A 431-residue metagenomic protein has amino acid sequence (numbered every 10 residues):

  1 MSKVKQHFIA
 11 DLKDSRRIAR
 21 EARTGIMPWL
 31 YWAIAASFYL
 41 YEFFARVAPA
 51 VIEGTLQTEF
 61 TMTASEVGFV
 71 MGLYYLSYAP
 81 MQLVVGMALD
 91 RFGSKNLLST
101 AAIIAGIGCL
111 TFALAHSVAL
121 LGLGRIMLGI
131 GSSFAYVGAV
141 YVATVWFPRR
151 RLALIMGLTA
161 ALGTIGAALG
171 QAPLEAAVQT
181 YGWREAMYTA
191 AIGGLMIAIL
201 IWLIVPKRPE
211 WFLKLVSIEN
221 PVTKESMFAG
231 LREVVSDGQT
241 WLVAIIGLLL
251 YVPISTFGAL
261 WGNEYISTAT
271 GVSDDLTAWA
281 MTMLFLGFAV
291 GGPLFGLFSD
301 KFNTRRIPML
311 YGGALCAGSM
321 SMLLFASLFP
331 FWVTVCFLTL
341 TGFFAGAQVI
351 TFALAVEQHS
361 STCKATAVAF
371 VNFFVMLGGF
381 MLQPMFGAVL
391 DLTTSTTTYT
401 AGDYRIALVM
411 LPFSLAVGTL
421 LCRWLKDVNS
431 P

Functional and structural regions predicted by a protein language model:
L12-G25, R208-A244: Juxtamembrane intracellular "pre-TM" segments in multi-pass secondary transporters
P49-V51, D237-F295, G379-G387: Extracytoplasmic gate region of multi-pass secondary transporters
T61, G93, L114-L120, P148 (+2 more regions): Helix-breaking motifs and short loop linkers at transmembrane-helix boundaries and internal kinks in secondary membrane
P80-A119: Conserved MFS/SLC helix-loop-helix module at the cytosolic interface between two early adjacent transmembrane helices
M81-G93, G292-T304, L390: Helix-to-loop junctions at the C-terminal end of transmembrane segments in multipass secondary transporters
R91-A101, D300-A314: Cytoplasmic membrane-interface "Motif A"-like loop-to-helix N-cap segments of 12-TM Major Facilitator Superfamily
G124-G163: Cytoplasmic helix-loop-helix junction between adjacent transmembrane helices in 12-TM secondary transporters
L158-E210: Helix-loop-helix hairpin linking two adjacent transmembrane segments in secondary transporters
